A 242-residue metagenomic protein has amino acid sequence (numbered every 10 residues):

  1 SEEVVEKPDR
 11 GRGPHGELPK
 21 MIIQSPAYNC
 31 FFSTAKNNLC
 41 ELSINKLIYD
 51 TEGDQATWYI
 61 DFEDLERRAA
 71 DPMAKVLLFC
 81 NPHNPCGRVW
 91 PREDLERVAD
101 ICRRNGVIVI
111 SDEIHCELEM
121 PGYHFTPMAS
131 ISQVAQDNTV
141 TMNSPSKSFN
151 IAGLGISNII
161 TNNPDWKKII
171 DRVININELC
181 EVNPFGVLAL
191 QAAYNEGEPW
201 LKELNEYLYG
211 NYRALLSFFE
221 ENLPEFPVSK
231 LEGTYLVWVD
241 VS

Functional and structural regions predicted by a protein language model:
S1-D100, E117-L118, F125-S130: Conserved core of the PLP fold type I
M21, A35, L77, N84 (+8 more regions): Generic structural signal for small/hydrophobic residues in well-ordered secondary structure, especially within
I22, S43, I110, V140-M142 (+1 more regions): Structural detector of well-ordered beta-strand residues that form the stable sheet scaffold of enzyme domains
N38, R104-N105, A135: Helix C-cap/helix->beta junction micro-motif
I131-I169: Active-site PLP attachment segment
K168-N175, A193-L216: Structural signature of PLP-dependent enzymes
I174-N183: Glycine/threonine-rich helix-loop capping motifs at alpha-helix boundaries
P184-V187, Q191, E206-L216, P227-V241: Conserved glycine-rich beta-strand-loop-beta hairpin in the small C-terminal domain of fold type I
